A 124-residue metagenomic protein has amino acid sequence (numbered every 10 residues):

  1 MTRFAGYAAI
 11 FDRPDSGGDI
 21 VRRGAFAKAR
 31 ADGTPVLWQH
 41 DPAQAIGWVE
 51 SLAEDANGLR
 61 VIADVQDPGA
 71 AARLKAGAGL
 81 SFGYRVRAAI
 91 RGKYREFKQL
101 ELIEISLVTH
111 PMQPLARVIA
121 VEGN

Functional and structural regions predicted by a protein language model:
M1-D32, V121-N124: Polar/acidic, low-complexity leader/linker segments enriched in S/T/G and N/D
R3, W48-N124: Residue microenvironments linked to proteolytic maturation and disulfide-stabilized extracellular modules
A9-R13, H40-P42, R85-R91: Short, flexible beta-strand-to-coil junctions
P14, R23-G24, A29, Q39 (+3 more regions): Surface-exposed loop/turn and secondary-structure junction residues enriched for glycine/proline
D15-S16, W38, A45-W48: C-terminal (or distal) subdomains of carbohydrate-active enzymes
I20-F26, D41-A45, D64-A70: A broad, low-specificity signal for short, low-complexity segments enriched in glycine/proline and polar/charged
A27, P35-V36, A45, A53-N57: N-terminal assembly/attachment segments of tailed bacteriophage virion structural proteins
G33-P42, L80-S81: Short conserved beta-strand and strand-loop elements enriched in small hydrophobics with frequent Asp/Gly
